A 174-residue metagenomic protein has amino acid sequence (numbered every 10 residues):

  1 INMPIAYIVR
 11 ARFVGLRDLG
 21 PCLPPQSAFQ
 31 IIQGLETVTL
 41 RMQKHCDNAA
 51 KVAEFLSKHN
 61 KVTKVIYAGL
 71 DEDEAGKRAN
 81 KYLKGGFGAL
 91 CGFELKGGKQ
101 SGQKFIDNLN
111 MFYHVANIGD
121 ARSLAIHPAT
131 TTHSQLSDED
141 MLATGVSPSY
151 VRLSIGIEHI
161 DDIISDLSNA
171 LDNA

Functional and structural regions predicted by a protein language model:
I1-L90, E94-R122: Active-site C-terminal subdomain of aminotransferase-like
R41, D107, S123-A174: PLP-dependent enzyme catalytic core of the Aspartate aminotransferase-like
